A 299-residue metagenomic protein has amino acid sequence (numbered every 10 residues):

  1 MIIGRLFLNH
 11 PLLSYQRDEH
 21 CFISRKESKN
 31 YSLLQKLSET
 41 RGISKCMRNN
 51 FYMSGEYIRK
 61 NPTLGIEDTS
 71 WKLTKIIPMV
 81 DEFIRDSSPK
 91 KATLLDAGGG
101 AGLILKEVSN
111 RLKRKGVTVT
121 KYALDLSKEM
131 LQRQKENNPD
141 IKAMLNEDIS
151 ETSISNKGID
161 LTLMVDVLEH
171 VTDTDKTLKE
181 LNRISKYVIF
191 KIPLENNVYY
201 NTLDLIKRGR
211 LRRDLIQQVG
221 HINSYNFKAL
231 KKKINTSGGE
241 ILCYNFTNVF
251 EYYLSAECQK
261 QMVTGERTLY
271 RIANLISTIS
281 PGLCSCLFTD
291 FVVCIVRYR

Functional and structural regions predicted by a protein language model:
I2-N156, L178, D204-I206, V219 (+3 more regions): Conserved N-terminal segment of class I S-adenosyl-L-methionine
L13, N49-T69, T172-Y298: S-adenosyl-L-methionine-dependent methyltransferase catalytic module, highlighting the catalytic core
E129, T152, H170, E195-N197: Active-site loop signature of alpha/beta-hydrolase-fold enzymes
I141, I159, I184-S185: Short, well-ordered alpha-helix to beta-strand connector turns
N156-I159, D173: Active-site acidic short loop of glycosyltransferases
L163: A conserved beta-strand element that flanks and buttresses the S-adenosyl-L-methionine
V167: Hydrophobic adenine-recognition pocket in adenosine-nucleotide-binding enzymes
